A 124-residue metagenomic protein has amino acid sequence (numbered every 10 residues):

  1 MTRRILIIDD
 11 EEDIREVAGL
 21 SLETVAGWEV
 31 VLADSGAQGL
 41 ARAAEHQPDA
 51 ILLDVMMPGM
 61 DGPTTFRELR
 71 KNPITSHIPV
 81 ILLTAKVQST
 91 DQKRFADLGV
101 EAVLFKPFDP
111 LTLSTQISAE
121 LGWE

Functional and structural regions predicted by a protein language model:
E12-V31: Two-component/phosphorelay signaling modules centered on CheY-like receiver
L32-A50: Acidic, metal-coordinating helix/loop segments flanking the phosphotransfer/catalytic sites of two-component signaling
Q47-D49, I74-P79: His-Asp phosphorelay/catalytic-motif detector in bacterial-type signaling
M57: Receiver (REC) domain active-site loop signature in two-component systems and cognate sites in sensor histidine kinases
F108-I117: C-terminal output helix
